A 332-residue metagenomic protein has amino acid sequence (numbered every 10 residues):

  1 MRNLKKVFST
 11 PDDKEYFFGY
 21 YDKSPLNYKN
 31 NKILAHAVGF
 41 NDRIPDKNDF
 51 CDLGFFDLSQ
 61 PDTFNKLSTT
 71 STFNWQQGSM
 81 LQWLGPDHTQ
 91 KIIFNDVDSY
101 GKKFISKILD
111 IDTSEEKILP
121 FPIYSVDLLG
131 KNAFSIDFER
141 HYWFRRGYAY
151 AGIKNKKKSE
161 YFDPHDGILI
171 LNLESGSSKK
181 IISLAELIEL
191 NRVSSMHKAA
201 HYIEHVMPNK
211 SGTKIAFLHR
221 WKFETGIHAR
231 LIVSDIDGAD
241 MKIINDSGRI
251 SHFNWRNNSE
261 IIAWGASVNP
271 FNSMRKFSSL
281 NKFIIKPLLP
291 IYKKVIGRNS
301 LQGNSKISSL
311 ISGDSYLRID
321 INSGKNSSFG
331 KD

Functional and structural regions predicted by a protein language model:
M1-G19, G54-Q77, I111-I123, G176-H201 (+3 more regions): Multi-bladed beta-propeller domains
E15-K23, G39-F40, D46-V97, F104: Blade-loop segments of beta-propeller domains
Y28-K29, G85-H88, L128-L129, K210-S211 (+1 more regions): Residue-level detector of Asp-centered blade-edge/turn motifs that repeat once per structural unit in beta-propeller
N30-L34, I92-I93, A133, I215 (+1 more regions): Hydrophobic beta-strand positions that form the internal "hydrophobic ladder" of WD40/Gbeta-like beta-propeller blades
H36-F50, F94-D98, I136-H165, L218-H228 (+1 more regions): Short, conserved, GDST-rich strand-edge loop motifs in beta-rich repeat architectures
F50-Q60, I105-D112, F162-S175, A229-G238 (+1 more regions): Beta-propeller blade signature
T70-P86, K91-G167, K180-H197: Asp-box/WD-like beta-propeller blade repeats and closely related beta-sheet repeat scaffolds
